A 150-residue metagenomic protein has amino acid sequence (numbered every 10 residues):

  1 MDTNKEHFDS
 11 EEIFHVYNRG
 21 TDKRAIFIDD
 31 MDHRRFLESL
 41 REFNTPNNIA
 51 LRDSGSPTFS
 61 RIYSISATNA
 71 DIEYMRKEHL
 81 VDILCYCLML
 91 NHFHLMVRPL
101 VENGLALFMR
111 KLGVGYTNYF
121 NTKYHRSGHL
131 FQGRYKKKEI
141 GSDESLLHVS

Functional and structural regions predicted by a protein language model:
M1-S150: Short catalytic/metal-binding and nucleic-acid-binding patches
